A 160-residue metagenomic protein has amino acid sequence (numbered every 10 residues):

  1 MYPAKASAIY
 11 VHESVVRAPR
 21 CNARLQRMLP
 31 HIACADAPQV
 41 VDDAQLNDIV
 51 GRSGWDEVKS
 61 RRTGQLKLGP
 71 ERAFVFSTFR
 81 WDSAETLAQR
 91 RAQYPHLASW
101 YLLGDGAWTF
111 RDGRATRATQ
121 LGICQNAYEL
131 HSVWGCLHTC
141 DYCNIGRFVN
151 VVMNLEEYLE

Functional and structural regions predicted by a protein language model:
M1-N126: Flexible, acidic/Gly-rich N-terminal and inter-domain linker regions that tether and position cofactor-handling modules
E13, V133, G146: Fold-independent oxyanion-binding glycine-rich loops and adjacent beta-strand/coil segments at enzyme active sites
A18-R20, A37, V41, L137-T139 (+2 more regions): An almost-null, non-specific background feature that weakly reflects generic protein context rather than any particular
R111-G122, D141-E160: Conserved Radical SAM active-site core
L130-C140: Cysteine-centered iron-sulfur cluster-binding motifs in ferredoxin-type domains/subunits of redox enzymes
